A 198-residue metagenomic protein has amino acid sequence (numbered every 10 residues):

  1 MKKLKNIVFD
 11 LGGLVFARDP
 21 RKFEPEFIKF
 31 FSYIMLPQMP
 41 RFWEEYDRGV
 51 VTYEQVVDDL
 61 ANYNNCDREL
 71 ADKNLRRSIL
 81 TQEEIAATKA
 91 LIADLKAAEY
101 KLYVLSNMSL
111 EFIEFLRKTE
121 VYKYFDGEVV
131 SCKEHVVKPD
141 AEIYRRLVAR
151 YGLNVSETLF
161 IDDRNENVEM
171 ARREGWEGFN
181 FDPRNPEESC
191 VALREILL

Functional and structural regions predicted by a protein language model:
M1-P40, R48, Y63, R173-E174: Active-site neighborhood of HAD-like aspartate-dependent phosphohydrolases
K2-K5, S109-L110, L116-L198: Asp-based, Mg2+/Mn2+-dependent phosphohydrolase catalytic module
V8-D10, Y103-N107, D162: Short beta-strand segments
K22, E26, R41, Q55 (+7 more regions): Alpha-helical elements of Rossmann-like donor-binding domains used by nucleotide-donor carbohydrate transfer enzymes
E24, V56-L60, L75-S78, F112 (+1 more regions): Hydrophobic alpha-helical core bundles mediating ligand binding, dimerization, or RNAP-core interactions
E45-N74: A metal-dependent, Asp-based hydrolase signature
E54, D72-Y103, A141: Short, acidic loop-to-helix structural element flanking the phosphoryl-transfer center in phosphate-processing enzymes
E84-T88, E114, R164: Amphipathic coiled-coil/heptad-repeat helices and related helical stalk/stem segments that mediate oligomerization
